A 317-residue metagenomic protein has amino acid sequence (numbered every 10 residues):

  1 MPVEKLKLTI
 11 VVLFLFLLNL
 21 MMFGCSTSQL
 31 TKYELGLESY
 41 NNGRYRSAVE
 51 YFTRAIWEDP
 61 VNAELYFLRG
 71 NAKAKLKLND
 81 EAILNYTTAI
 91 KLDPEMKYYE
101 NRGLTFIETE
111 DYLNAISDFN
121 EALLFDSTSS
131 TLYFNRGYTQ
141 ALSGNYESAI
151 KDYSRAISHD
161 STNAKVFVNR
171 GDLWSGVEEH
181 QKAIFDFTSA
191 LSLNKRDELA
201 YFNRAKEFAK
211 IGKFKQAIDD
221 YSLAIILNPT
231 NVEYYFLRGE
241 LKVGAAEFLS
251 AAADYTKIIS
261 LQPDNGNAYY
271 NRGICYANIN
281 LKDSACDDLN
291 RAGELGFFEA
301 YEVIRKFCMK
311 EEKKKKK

Functional and structural regions predicted by a protein language model:
P2-L6, L13-L15, N19, F23-K317: Alpha-helical tetratricopeptide repeat
